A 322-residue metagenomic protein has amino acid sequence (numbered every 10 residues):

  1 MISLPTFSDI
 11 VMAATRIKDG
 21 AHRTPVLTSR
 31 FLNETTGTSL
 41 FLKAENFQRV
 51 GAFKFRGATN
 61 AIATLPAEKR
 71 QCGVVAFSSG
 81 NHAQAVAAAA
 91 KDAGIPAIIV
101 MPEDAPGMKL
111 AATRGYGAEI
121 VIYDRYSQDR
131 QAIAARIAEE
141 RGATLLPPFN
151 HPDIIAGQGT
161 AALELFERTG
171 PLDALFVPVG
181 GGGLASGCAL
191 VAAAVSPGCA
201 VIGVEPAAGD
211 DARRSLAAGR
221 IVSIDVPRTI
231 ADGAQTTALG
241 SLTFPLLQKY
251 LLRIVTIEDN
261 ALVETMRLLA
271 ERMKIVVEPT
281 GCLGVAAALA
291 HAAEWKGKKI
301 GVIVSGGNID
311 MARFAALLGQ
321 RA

Functional and structural regions predicted by a protein language model:
M1-A322: PLP-dependent amino-acid enzyme catalytic core
